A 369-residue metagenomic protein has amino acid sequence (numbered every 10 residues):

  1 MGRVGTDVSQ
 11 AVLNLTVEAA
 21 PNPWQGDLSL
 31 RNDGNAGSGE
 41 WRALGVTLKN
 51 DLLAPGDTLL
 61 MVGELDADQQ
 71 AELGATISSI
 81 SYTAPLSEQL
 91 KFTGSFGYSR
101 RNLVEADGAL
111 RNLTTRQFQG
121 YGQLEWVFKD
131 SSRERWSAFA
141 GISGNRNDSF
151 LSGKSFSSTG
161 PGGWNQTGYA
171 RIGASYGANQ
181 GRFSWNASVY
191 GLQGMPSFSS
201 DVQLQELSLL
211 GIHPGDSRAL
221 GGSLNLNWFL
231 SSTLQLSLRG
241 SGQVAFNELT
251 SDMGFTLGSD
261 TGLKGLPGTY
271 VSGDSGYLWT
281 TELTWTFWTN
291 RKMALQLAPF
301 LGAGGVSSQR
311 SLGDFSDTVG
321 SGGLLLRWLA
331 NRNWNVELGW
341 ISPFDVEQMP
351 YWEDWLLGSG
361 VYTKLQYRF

Functional and structural regions predicted by a protein language model:
M1-T93, D130: Outer-membrane beta-barrel initiation region
R3, L28-N32, G45, L59-L65 (+8 more regions): Transmembrane beta-barrel strands of outer-membrane/channel proteins
S9-A11, G39-A43, G74-S78, R116-G120 (+5 more regions): Residues that define the transmembrane beta-barrel architecture of outer-membrane proteins
E18, L48-N50, S81-P85, Q123-K129 (+6 more regions): Transmembrane beta-barrel domains of outer membrane proteins
P23-G26, L52-L59, E88-G94, S131-W136 (+4 more regions): Repeated loop/turn-to-beta-strand initiation elements of outer-membrane beta-barrel proteins
T47, W328, N333, W340 (+1 more regions): Outer-membrane beta-barrel "beta-signal"
D57, Q70-Y176: Transmembrane beta-barrel wall of Gram-negative outer-membrane proteins
D148-L295, P299-A303, S307-Q309, V346-L356 (+1 more regions): C-terminal outer-membrane beta-barrel translocator/porin domains of Gram-negative envelope proteins and their
